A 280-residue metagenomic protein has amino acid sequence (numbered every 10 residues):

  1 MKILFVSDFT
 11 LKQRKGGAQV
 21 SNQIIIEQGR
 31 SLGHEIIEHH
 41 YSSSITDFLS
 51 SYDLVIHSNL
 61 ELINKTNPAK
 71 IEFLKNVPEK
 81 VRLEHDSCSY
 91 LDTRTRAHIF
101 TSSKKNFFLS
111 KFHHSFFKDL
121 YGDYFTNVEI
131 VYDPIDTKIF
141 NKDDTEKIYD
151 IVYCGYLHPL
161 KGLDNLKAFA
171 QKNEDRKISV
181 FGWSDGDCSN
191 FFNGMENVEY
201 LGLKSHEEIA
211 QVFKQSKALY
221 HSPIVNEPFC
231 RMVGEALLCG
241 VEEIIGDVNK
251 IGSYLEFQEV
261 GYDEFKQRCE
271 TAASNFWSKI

Functional and structural regions predicted by a protein language model:
M1-P68, V248-I251, E256-F257, Y262-D263: N-terminal pre-catalytic "stem/leader" segment of glycosyltransferase-like enzymes
H39-K104, F108-F117: Extended catalytic core of nucleotide-activated donor transferases of GT-like folds
D92, I130-Y149: Acidic anion/phosphate-binding donor-loop and adjacent secondary structure in glycosyltransferase catalytic cores
T137, K147-G194, Y200-H206: Conserved catalytic-core segment of nucleotide-activated headgroup transferases in glycan assembly
A210, V233-L238: Short alpha-helical segment that forms part of, or immediately flanks, the ligand-binding pocket in carbohydrate-active
K214-P228, V241: Acidic donor-binding loop of glycosyltransferase active sites
P223-V233, V248, G252-Y254: Nucleotide-sugar-dependent
E242-G246: Short hydrophobic beta-strand element within catalytic cores of glycosyltransferases and related nucleotide-activated
